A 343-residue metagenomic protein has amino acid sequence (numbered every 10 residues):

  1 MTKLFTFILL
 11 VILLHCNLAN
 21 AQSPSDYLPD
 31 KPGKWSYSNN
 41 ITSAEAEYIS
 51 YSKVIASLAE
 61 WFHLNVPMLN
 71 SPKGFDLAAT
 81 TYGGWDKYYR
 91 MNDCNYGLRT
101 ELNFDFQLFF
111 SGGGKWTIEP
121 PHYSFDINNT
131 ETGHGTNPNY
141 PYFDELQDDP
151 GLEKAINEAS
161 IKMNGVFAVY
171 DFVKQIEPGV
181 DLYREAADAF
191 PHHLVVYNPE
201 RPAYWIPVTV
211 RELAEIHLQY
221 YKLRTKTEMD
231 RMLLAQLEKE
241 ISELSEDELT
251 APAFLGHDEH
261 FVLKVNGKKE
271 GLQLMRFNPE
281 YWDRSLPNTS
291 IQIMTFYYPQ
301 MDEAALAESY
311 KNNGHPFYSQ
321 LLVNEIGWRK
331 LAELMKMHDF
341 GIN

Functional and structural regions predicted by a protein language model:
M1-Q22: Bacterial Sec-dependent N-terminal signal peptides
V11, H15, E158, E185 (+1 more regions): Functionally constrained cores in energy, signaling, and assembly domains
Q22-K31: Cleaved targeting-peptide boundary
K31, W35-Y37, K330: Residue-level detector of beta-propeller blades
S36-D283: Short, solvent-exposed recognition patches
P121-H134, P138-Y140, R284-N313: Intrinsically disordered, low-complexity regulatory segments enriched in Ser/Thr/Pro and charged residues
E303-N343: Surface-exposed amphipathic alpha-helical segments
